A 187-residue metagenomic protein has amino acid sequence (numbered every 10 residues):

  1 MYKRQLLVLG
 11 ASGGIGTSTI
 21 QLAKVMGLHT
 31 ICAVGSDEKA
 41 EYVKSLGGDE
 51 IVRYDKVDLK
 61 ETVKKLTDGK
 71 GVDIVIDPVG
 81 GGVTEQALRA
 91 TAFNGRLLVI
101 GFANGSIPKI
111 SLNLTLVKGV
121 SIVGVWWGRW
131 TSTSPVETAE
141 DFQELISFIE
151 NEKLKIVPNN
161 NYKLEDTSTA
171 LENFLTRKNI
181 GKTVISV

Functional and structural regions predicted by a protein language model:
K3-V57: Mid-domain Rossmann-like dinucleotide-binding core that forms the NAD(H)/NADP(H) cofactor-binding site
L7, V52, D73-I76, L98: N-terminal Rossmann-like NAD(P) cofactor-binding module of classical short-chain dehydrogenase/reductase
A11, V79, F102: NAD(P)H cofactor-binding loop motif with strongest signal on the N-terminal glycine-rich segment
M26, V34, G82-K153, S186-V187: Glycine-rich phosphate-binding loop and adjacent beta-alpha segment of Rossmann(oid) nucleotide-cofactor-binding
G48, G71-V72, L154, T167: Local beta-strand N-terminus motif with an aromatic residue
D58-G69: Short amphipathic alpha-helix with an adjacent loop that forms part of the alpha/beta core around
I146, N151-N160, S168-V187: C-terminal capping/lid region of NAD(P)-dependent oxidoreductase domains
